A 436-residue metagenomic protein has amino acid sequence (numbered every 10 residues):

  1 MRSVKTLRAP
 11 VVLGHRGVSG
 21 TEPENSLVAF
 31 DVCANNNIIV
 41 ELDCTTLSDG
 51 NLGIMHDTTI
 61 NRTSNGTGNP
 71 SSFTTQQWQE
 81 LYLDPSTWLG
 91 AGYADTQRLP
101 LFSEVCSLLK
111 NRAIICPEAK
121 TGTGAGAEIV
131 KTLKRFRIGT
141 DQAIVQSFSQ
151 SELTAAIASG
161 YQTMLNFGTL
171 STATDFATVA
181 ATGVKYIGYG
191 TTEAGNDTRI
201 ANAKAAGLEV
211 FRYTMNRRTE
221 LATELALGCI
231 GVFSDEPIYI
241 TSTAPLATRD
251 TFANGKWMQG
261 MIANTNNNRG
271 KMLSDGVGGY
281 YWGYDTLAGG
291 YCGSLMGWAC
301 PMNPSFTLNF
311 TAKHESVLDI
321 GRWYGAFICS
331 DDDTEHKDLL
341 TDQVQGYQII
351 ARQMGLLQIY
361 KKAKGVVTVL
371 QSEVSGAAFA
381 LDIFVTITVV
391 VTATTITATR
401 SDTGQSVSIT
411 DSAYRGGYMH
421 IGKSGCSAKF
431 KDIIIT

Functional and structural regions predicted by a protein language model:
M1-Q259, T394-T397: Phosphate-group recognition and catalysis centered on beta-loop-alpha active-site segments
T46, S274, A351-Q353, K362 (+1 more regions): Generic beta-strand structural signal
V210, F310, A380-T392, I396-A398: Short tryptophan-centered beta-strand motifs in secreted/extracellular beta-sheet-rich domains of glycan-recognition
P245-F306, E315-V317, F379: Low-complexity, Ser/Thr/Pro/Gly-rich disordered linker/stalk regions
G283-I359: Secretory/extracellular carbohydrate-interaction modules and structurally similar beta-sandwich "look-alikes"
K361-T386: Short, aromatic/His-centered strand-loop micro-motif at the edge of beta-sheets
V407-F430: Flexible glycan-contacting loops in extracellular carbohydrate-active proteins
K431-I435: Extracellular beta-strand elements of beta-rich domains used for carbohydrate recognition/degradation or cell-matrix
